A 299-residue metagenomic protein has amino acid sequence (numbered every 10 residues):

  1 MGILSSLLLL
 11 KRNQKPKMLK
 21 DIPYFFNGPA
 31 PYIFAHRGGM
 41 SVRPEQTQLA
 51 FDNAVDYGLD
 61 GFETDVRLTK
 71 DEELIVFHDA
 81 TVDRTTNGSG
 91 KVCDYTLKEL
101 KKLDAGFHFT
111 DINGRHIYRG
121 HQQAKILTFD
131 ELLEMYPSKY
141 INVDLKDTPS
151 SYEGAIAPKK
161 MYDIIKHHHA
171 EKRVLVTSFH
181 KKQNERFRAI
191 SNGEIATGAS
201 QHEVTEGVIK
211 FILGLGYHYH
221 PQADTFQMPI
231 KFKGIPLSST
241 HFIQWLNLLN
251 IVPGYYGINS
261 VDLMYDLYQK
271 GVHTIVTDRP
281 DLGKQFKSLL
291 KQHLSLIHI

Functional and structural regions predicted by a protein language model:
G2-K17, H78-I190, E194, P221-L249: Metal-dependent phosphodiesterase/phospholipase catalytic core, i.e., the His/Asp/Glu-rich active-site region
S6-A35: N-terminal amphipathic alpha-helix/helix-capping segment at the start of soluble metabolic enzymes
I33-A35, F62-T64, I141-V143, V174-V176 (+4 more regions): Hydrophobic faces of well-ordered beta-strands that scaffold small-molecule active sites in alpha/beta enzyme cores
R37-G38, E45-T47, S178, Q201-E203 (+1 more regions): Glycine-rich beta-to-alpha transition loops that act as phosphate-gripper elements at the mouths of alpha/beta enzyme
N53-R67: Catalytic domains of carbohydrate-active enzymes, especially glycoside hydrolases
E185-F187, V261-V272: Catalytic cores of alpha/beta
H273-F286: Glycine-rich phosphate-binding active-site loops on the catalytic face of alpha/beta enzymes
I297-I299: Conserved small/polar residues in nucleotide/adenosyl-binding loops
